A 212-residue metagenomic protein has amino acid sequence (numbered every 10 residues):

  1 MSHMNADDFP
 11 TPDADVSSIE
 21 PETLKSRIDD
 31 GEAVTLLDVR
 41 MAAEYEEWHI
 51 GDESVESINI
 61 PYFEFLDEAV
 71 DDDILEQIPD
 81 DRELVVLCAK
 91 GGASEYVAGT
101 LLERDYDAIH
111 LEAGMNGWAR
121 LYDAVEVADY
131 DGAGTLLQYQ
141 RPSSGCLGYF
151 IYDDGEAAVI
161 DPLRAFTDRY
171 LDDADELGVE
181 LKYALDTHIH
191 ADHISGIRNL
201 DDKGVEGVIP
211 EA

Functional and structural regions predicted by a protein language model:
M1-V55, R120-G145: Flexible, polar/low-complexity N-terminal or interdomain linker segments that lie immediately upstream of folded
S2-P12, E95-A98, L102-A128, E156-D161: Metallo-beta-lactamase
S26-I28, E68-D80, R169-L177: Short amphipathic alpha-helix with an adjacent loop that forms part of the alpha/beta core around
I60-D67, E112-N116, R164, E211-A212: Short, acidic/turn-prone active-site loops that include or flank metal/cofactor- and phosphate-binding residues
E64, F166-A212: Active-site HxH/HxHxD metal-binding segment of metal-dependent hydrolases
L66-D72, W118-D123, I194: Short, charged, surface-exposed secondary-structure boundary motifs
E68-N116: Catalytic cysteine-centered active loop of the rhodanese-like fold, especially the PTP/DSP P-loop
A128-E176: Conserved beta-strand hairpin/beta-sheet module of binuclear metal-dependent hydrolase folds, prominently
